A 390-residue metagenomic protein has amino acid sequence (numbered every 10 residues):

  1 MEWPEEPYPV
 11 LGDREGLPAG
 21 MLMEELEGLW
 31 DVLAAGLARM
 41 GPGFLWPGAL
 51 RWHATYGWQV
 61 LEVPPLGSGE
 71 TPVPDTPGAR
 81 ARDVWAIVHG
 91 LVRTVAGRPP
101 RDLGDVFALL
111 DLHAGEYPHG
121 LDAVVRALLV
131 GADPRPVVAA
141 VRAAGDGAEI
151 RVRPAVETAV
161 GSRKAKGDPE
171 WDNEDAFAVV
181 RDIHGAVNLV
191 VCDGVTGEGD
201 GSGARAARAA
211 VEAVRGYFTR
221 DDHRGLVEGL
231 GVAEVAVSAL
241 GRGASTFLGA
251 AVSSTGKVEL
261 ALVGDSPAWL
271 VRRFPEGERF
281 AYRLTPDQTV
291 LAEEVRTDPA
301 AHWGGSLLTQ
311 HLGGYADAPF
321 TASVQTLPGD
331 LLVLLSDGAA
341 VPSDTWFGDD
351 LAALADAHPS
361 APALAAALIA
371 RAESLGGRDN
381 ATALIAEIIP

Functional and structural regions predicted by a protein language model:
M1-A35, G43-A54, E62-G67, L109-P390: PP2C/PPM-type serine/threonine phosphatase catalytic domain
G57-A123: C-lobe/activation-segment region of protein kinase-like
